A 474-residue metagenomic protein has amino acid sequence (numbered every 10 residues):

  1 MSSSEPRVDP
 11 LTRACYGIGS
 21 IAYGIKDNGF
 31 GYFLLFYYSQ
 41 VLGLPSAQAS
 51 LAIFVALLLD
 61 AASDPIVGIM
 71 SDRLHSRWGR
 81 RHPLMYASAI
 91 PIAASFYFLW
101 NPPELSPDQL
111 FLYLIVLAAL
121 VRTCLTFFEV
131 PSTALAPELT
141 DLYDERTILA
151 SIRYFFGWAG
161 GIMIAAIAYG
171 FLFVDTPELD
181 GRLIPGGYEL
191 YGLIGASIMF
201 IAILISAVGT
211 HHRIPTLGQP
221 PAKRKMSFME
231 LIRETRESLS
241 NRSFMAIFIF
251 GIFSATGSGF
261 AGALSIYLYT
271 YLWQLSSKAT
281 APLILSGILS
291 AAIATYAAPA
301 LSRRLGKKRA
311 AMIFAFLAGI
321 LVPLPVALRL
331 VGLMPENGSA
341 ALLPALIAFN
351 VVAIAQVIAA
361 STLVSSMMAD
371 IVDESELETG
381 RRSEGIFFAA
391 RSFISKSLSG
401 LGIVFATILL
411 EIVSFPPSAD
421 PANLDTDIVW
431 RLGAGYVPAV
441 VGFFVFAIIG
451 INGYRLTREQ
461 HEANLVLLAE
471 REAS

Functional and structural regions predicted by a protein language model:
S2-S474: Membrane-embedded alpha-helical bundles of multi-pass transporters/translocases, especially carrier/permease families
